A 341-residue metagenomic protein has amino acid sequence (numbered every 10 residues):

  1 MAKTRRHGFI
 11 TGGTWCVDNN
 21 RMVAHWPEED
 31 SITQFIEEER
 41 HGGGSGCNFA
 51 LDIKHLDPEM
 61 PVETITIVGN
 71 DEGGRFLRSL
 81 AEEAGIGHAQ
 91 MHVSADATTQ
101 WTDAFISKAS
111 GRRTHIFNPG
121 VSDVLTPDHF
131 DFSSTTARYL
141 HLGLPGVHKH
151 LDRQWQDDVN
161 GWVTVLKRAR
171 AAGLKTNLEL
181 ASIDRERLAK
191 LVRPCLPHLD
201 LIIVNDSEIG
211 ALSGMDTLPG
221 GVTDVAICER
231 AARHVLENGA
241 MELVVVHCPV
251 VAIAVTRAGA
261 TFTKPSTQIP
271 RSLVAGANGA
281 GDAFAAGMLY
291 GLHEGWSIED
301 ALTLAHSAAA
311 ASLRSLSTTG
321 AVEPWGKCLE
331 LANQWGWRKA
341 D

Functional and structural regions predicted by a protein language model:
M1-E83, L273-A277, R338-D341: Glycine-rich phosphate/adenosyl-contacting loop at the front of the ribokinase-like
A2-D18, R75-V93, A97, F105-T263 (+3 more regions): Ribokinase/PfkB-type carbohydrate-kinase core domain
G46-A50, W162, A285: A general structural signal for well-ordered alpha-helical segments in protein cores
L51, G210-G214, V274-I298, L302: Short, small-residue alpha-helix embedded
L51-H55, Y290-E294, S307-R314: Short glycine/serine- and small hydrophobic-enriched flexible loop segments
I67, T102-F105: Catalytic-core segment of enzymes that process non-peptidic bonds
N70-F76, T303-S317: Short, conserved aromatic-histidine micro-motifs
D71, D206-S207, D282: Alpha-helix N-cap/helix-start capping motif
